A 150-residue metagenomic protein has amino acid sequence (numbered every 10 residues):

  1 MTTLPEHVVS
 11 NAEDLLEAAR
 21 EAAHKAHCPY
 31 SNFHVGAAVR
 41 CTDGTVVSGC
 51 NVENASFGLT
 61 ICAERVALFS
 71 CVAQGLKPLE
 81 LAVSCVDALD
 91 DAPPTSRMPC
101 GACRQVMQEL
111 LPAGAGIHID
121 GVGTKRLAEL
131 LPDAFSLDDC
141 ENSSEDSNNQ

Functional and structural regions predicted by a protein language model:
T2-K25, G75-Q150: C-terminal binding/interaction regions
A19-A22, A63, A67: Stable alpha-helical structural segments in soluble proteins, enriched in small hydrophobic residues
P29-N32, T60, Q108-L111: Solvent-exposed alpha-helices and their adjacent loops that cap or buttress functional pockets in soluble metabolic
N32-C41: Short beta-strand scaffold segments in enzyme catalytic cores
R40, F69-K77: Alpha-helix C-terminal capping segments
C50-R65: Compact, glycine-rich, soluble single-domain proteins
E64-C71, M107: Buried hydrophobic packing segments
